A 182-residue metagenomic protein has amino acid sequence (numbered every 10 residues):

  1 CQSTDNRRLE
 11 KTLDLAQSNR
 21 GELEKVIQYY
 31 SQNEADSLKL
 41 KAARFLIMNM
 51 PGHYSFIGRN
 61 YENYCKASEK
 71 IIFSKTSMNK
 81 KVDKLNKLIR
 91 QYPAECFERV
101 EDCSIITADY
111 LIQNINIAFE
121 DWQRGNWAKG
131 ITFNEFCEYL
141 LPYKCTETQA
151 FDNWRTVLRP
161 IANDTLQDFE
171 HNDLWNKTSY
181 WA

Functional and structural regions predicted by a protein language model:
C1-W181: N-terminal accessory/pre-domain segments preceding catalytic cores
